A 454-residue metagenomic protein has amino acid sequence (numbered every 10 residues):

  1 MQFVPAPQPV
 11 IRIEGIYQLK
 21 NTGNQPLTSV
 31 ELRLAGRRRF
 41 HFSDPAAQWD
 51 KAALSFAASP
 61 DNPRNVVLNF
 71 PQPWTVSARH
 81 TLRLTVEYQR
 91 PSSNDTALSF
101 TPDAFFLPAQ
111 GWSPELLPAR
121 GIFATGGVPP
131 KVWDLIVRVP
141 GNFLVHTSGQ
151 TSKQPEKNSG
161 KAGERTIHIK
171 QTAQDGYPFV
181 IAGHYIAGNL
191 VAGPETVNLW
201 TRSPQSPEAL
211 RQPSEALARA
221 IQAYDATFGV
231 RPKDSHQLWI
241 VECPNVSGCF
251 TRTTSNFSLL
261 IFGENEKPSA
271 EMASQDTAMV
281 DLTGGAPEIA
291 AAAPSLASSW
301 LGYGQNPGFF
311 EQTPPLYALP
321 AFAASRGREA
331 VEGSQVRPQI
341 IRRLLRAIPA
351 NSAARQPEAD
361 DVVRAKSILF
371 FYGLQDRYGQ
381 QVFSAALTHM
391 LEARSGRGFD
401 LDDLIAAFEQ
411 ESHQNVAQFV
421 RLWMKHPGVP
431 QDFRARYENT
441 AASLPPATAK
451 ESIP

Functional and structural regions predicted by a protein language model:
M1-R12, E438, A442, E451-S452: N-terminal, polar/Ser/Thr-rich
V4-P45, D50, D225: Soluble catalytic regions of membrane-associated enzymes that act on cell-envelope and secretory-pathway components
I16-R38, A119-P140, D402: Surface-exposed beta-strand/loop patches in extracellular or lumenal glycoproteins
L27, R37-P102, N158-A162, T166: A surface-exposed beta-strand-loop module
V66, L135, H168, I186-Q312 (+1 more regions): Juxtacatalytic substrate-recognition/specificity segment
L68-P73, S203-Q212, A278-L282, Q356-D360 (+2 more regions): Second-shell loop/turn segments in exported
T85-Y185: Extended, low-hydrophobicity, Ser/Thr/Pro/Gly-biased non-transmembrane segments
A286-P287, F309-Q380, T388, E392-S395 (+3 more regions): Acidic/His/Gly-enriched intrinsically disordered linker/tail segments that often contain short helix/coil "MoRF-like"
